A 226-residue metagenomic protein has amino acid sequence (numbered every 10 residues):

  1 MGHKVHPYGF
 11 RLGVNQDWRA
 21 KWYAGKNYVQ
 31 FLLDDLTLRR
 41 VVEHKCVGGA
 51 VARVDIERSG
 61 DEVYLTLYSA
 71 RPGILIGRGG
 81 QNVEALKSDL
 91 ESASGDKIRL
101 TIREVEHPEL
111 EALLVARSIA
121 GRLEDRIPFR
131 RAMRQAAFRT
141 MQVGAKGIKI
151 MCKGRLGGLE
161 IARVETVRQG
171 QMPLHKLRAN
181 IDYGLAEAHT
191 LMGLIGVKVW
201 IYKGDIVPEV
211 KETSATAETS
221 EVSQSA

Functional and structural regions predicted by a protein language model:
M1-A226: RNA-contacting regions in translation and RNA-metabolism proteins, encompassing KH/S1 modules where present
